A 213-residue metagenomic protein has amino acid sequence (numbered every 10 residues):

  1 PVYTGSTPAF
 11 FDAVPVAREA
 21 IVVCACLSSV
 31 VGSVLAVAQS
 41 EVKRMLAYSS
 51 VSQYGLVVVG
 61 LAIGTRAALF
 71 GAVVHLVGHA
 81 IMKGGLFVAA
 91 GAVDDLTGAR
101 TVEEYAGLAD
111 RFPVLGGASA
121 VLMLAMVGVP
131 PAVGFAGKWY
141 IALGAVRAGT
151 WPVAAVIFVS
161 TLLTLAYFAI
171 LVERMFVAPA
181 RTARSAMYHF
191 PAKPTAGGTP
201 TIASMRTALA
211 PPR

Functional and structural regions predicted by a protein language model:
P1-W139, L143-L165, P191: Hydrophobic transmembrane alpha-helices and their helix-loop junctions in integral membrane proteins
V102-E103, A109-S119, F168-A196, P200-R213: Cytoplasmic/organellar membrane-interface segments at the starts of transmembrane helices in multi-pass inner-membrane
